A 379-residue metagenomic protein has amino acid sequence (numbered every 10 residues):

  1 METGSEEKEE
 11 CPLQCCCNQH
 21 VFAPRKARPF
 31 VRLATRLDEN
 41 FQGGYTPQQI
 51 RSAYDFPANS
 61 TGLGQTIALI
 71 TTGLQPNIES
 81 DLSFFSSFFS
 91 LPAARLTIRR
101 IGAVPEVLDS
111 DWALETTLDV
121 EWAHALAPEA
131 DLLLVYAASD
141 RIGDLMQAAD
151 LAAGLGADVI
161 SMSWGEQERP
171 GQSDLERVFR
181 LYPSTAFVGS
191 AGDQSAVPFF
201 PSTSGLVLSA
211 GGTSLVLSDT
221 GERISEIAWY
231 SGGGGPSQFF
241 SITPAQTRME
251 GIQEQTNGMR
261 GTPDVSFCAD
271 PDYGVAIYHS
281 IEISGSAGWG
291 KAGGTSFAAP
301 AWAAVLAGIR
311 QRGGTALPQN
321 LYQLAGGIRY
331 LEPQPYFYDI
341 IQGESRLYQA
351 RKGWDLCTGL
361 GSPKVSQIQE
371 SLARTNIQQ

Functional and structural regions predicted by a protein language model:
M1-G212, S237-G293, A299, R310-Q319 (+3 more regions): Substrate-binding/charge-relay-adjacent region of secreted/lumenal peptidase catalytic domains
A103, T220-G221, G285, G327: Intrinsic-disorder/low-complexity loop/linker signature
S209-I242: Polar, glycine-rich mid-to-C-terminal structural blocks that act as macromolecule-binding/assembly scaffolds
T220-G221, Y230, A303, I368-E370: N-terminal low-complexity, intrinsically disordered patches enriched in charged
A303-L306, R310-L356, V365, N376: An often Trp-containing, charged/polar helix-loop segment at the C-terminal end of enzyme catalytic cores
